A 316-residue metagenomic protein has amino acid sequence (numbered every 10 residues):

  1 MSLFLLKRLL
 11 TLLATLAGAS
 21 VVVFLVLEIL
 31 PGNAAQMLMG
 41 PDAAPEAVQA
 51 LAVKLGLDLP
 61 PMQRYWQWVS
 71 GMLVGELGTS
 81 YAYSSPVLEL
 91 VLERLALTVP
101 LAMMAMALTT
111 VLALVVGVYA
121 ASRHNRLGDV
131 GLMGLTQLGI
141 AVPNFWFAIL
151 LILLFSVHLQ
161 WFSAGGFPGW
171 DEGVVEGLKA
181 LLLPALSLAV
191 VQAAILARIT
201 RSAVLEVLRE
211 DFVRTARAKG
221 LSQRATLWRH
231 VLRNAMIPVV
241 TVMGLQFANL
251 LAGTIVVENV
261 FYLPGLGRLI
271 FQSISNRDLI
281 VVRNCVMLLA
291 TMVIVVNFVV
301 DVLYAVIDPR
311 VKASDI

Functional and structural regions predicted by a protein language model:
S2-F4, L13, E89-V130, N144 (+3 more regions): Alpha-helical transmembrane segments of integral membrane proteins, especially multi-pass inner/plasma-membrane
T15-W66, L159-A180: Hydrophobic alpha-helical transmembrane segments of membrane transport/permease proteins and related membrane-embedded
A17-V22, P61, M103-A107, L150-L151 (+1 more regions): Hydrophobic alpha-helical transmembrane segments of multi-pass integral membrane proteins
V22-I29, L59, S70, G134-G165 (+1 more regions): Membrane-water interface segments at the C-terminal ends of transmembrane alpha-helices in multi-pass inner-membrane
A43-E76, L182, V213, F261-Q272: Short hydrophobic, aromatic-rich alpha-helical segments embedded in or entering the lipid bilayer of multi-pass
A52-M62, V74-V87, P168-L181, L188 (+1 more regions): Membrane-interfacial helix-loop-helix junctions in multi-pass membrane proteins
D58-L114: An internal, D/E-rich "acidic patch" concept
